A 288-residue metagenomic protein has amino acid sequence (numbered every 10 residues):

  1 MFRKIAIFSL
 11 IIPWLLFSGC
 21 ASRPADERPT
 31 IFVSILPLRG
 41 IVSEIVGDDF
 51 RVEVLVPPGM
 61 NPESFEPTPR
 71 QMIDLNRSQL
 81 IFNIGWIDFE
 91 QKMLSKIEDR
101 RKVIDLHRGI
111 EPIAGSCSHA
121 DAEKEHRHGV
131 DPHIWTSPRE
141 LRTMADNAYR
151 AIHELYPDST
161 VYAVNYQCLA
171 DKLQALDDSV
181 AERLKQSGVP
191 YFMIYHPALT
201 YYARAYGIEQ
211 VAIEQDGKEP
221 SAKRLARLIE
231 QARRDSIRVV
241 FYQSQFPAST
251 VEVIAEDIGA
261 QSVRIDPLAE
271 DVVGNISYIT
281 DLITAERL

Functional and structural regions predicted by a protein language model:
M1-S9: Bacterial N-terminal signal peptides that target proteins for export
F8-S18: Bacterial N-terminal signal peptides
C20-L288: Extracytoplasmic metal-acquisition and chelation regions
